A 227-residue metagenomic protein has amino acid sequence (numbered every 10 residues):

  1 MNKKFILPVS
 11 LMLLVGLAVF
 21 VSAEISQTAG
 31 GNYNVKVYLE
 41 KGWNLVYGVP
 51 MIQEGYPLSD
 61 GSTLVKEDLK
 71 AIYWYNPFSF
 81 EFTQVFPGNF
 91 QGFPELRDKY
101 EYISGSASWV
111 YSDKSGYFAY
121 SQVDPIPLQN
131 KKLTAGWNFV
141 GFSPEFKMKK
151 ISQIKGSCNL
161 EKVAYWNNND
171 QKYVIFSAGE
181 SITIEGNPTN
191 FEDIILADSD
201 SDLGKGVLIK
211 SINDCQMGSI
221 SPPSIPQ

Functional and structural regions predicted by a protein language model:
M1-S26, G42: Secretory targeting signatures
S22-Q227: N-terminal exported-region signature
